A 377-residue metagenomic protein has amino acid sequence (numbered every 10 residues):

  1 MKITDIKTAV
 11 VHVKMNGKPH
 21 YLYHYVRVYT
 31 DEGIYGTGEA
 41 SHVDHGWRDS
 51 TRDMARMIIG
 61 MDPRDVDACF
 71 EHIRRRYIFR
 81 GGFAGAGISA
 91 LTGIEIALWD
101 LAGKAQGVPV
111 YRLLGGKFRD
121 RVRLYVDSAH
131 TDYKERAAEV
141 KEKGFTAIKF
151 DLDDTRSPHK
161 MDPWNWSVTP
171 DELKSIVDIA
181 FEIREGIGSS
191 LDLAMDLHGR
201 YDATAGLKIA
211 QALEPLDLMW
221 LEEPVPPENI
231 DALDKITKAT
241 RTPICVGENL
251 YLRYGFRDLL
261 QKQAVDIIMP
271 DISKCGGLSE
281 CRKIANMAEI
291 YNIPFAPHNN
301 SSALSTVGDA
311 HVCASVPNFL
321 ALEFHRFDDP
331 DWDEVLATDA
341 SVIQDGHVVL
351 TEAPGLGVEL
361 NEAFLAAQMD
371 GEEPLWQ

Functional and structural regions predicted by a protein language model:
M1-T37, S41, F327-V335, L375: Structured beta-strand/loop patches that form or line metal/cofactor-binding pockets in enzymes
I3, G33, M54, I94 (+8 more regions): Conserved, mostly hydrophobic/aromatic
Y29-A105: Metal- or metallocofactor-binding catalytic centers and their adjacent structured scaffolds across diverse enzyme
E39, L91, E172, M195-D202 (+5 more regions): Glycine- and other small-residue-rich loops at beta-strand/loop junctions that grip anionic moieties
R48-D49, R56, A68, Q211 (+3 more regions): Shared catalytic-loop signature of beta/alpha-barrel
E95-D132: Glycine-rich, aromatic-flanked loop segments that form ligand/cofactor-binding clefts across common enzyme folds
D120-T240: Metal-dependent enolase-superfamily TIM-barrel catalytic cores that perform enediolate-based chemistry
V335-Q377: C-terminal extensions of enzymes
